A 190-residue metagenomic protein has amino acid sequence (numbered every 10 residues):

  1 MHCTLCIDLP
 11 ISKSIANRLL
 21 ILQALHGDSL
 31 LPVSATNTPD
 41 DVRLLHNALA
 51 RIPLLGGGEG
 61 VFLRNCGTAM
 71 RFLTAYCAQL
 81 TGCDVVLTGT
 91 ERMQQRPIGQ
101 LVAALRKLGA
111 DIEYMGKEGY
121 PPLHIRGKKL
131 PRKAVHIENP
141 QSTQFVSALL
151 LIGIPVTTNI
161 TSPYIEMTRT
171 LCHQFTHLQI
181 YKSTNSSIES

Functional and structural regions predicted by a protein language model:
M1-S190: Structural preference for solvent-exposed beta-strand-turn elements and adjacent flexible terminal/loop segments within
